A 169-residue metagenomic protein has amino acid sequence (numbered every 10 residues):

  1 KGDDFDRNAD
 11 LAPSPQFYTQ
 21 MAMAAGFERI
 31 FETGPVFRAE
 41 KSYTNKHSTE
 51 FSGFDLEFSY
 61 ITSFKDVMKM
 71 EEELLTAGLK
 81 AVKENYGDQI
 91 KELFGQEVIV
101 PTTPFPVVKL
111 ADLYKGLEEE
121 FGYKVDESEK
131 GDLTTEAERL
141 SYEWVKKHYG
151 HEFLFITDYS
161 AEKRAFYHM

Functional and structural regions predicted by a protein language model:
K1-K80, G95, T102-M169: A translation/RNA-centric and nucleic-acid-associated enzymatic feature enriched in Class II aminoacyl-tRNA synthetases
A77-K91: Flexible helix-coil linker/hinge segments at domain or subdomain boundaries
